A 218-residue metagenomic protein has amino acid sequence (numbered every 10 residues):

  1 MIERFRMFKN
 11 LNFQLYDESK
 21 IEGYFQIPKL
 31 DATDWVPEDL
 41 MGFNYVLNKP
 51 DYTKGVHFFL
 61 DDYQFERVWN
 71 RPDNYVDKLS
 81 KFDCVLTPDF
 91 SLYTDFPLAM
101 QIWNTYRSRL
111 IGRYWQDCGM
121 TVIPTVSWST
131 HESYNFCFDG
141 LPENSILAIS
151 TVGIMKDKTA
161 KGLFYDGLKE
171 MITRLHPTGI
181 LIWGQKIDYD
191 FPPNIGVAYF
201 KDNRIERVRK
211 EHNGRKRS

Functional and structural regions predicted by a protein language model:
M1-A32, N194-S218: C-terminal accessory extensions appended to soluble enzyme cores
K9-V76, F96: Non-catalytic, usually N-terminal nucleic-acid engagement modules in DNA/RNA processing proteins
K49-D51, V56, V68-H212: Eukaryote-skewed repeat-based solenoidal scaffolds used as protein-protein interaction platforms, primarily
